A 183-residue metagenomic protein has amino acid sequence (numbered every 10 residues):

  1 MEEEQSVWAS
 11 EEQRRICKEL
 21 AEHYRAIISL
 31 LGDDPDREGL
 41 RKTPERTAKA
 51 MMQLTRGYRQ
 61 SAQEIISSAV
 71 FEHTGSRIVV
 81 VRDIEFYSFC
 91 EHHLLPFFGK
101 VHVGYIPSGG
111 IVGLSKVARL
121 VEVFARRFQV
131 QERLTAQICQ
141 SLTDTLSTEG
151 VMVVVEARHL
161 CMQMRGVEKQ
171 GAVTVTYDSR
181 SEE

Functional and structural regions predicted by a protein language model:
M1-E182: A domain-level signal for the structural core that forms small-molecule/cofactor-binding pockets and catalytic centers
